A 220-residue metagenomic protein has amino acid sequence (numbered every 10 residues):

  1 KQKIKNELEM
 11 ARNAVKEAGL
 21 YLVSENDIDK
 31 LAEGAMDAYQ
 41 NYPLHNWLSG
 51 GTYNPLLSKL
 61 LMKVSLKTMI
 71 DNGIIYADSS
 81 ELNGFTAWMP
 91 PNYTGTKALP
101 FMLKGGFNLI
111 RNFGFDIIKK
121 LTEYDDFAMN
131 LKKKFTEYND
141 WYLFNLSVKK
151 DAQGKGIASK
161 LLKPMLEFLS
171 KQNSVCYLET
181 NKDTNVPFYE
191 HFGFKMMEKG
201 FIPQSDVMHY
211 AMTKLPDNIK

Functional and structural regions predicted by a protein language model:
G19-E33, N41: A short beta-loop-alpha structural element at the N-terminal edge of CoA-dependent acyl/N-acetyltransferase catalytic
T52-I74: Active-site rim helix/loop that mediates acceptor-substrate recognition in acyltransferases
N72-A87: Conserved beta-hairpin
F85-S147, P203: Conserved acyl-donor/pantetheine-binding loop and adjacent beta-alpha core of acyl/acetyltransferases and related
D140-W141, L169-N181: Conserved GNAT acetyl-CoA-binding A-motif
G154-E167: Conserved acetyl-CoA-binding loop-helix of GNAT-fold acetyltransferases
K171, K182-K199: Conserved active-site alpha-helix within GNAT-family acetyltransferase domains
Y177, K195-A211: Conserved catalytic-core motifs of GNAT/GCN5-like acyltransferases
